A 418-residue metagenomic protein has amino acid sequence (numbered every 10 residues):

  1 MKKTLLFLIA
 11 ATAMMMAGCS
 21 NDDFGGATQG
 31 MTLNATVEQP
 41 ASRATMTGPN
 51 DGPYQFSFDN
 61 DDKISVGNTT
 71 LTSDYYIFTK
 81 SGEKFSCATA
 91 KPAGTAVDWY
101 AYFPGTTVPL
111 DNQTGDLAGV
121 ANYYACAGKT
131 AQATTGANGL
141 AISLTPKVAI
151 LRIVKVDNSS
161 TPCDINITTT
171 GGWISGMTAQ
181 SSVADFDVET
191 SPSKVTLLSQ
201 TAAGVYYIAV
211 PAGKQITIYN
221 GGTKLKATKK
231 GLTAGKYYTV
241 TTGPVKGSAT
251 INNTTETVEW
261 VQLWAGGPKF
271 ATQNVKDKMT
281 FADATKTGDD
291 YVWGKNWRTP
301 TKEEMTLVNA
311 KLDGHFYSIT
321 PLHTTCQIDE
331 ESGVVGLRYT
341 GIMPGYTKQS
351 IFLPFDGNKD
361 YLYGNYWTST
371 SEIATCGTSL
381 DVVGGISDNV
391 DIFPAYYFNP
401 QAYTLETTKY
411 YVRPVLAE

Functional and structural regions predicted by a protein language model:
K2-T12, M16-T257, F270: Sec-type signal peptide cleavage vicinity
G52-S57, G288-Y291, A402-L405: Short consensus segments that form the blades of beta-propeller domains, in both extracellular/periplasmic
F78, Y124-K129, W260, W297 (+1 more regions): Short glycine-aromatic motifs
T95-V97, W293-K295, L416-E418: Short, solvent-exposed loop/edge-beta patches enriched in aromatic
K147-S160, W264-V275, Y291-G314: Conserved SET/PR-domain catalytic core that frames the SAM/AdoMet-binding pocket
T255-G266, N365-T368: Short, surface-exposed beta-strand/loop micro-motifs that present aromatic residues
P268, N274-K278, D283-K286, K302-E418: C-terminal, surface-exposed recognition/capping segments
